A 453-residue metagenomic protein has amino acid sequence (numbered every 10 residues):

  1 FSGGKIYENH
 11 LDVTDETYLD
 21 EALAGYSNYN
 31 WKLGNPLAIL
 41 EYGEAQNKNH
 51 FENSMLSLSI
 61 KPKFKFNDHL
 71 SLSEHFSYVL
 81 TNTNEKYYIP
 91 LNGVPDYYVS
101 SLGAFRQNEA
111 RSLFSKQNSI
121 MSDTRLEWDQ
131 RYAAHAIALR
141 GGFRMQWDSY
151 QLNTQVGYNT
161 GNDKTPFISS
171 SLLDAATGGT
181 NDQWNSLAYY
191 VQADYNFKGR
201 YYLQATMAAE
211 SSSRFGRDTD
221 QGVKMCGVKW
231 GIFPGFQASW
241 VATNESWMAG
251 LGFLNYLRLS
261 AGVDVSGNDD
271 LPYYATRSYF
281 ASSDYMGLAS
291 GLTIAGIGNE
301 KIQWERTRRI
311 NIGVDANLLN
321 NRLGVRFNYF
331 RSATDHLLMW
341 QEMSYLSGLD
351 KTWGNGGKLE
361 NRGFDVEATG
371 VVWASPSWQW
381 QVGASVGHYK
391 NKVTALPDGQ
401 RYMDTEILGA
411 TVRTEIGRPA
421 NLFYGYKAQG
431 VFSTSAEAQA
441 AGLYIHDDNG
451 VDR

Functional and structural regions predicted by a protein language model:
F1, K5-E8, K32-I89, L102-R418 (+1 more regions): Extracellular/periplasmic, surface-exposed regions of secreted and cell-surface proteins
H10, T14-Y18, A22-L23, N317 (+2 more regions): Intrinsically disordered, low-complexity regions of eukaryotic proteins
V13-E41, G93-A104: A subset of solvent-exposed loop/turn segments in beta-rich extracellular surface proteins, enriched in glycine
S212, S433, I445-V451: Extracytoplasmic gating/loop element in the C-terminal half of outer-membrane beta-barrel translocons and assembly
V372, W378, T434-S435, D447: Aromatic-residue-lined binding/catalytic grooves and analogous aromatic/hydrophobic interfacial grooves in multimeric
A438: A penicillin-recognizing enzyme superfamily signal
A441-G442: Extended repeat-based solenoid scaffolds, especially LRR ectodomains and other repeat-derived architectures
